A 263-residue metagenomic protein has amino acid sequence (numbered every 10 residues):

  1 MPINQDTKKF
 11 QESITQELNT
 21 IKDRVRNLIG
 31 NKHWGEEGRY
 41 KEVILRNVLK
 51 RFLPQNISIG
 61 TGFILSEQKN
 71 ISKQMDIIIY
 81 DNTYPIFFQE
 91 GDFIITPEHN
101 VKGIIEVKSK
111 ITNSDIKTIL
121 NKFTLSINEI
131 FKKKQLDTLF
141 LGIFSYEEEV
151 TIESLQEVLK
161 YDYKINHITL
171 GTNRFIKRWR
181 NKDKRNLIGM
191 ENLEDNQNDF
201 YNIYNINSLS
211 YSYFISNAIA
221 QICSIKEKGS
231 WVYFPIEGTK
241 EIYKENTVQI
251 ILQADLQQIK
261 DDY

Functional and structural regions predicted by a protein language model:
M1-Q74, I79-Y263: Intrinsically disordered, low-complexity Ser/Thr/Pro/Gly-rich regulatory segments
